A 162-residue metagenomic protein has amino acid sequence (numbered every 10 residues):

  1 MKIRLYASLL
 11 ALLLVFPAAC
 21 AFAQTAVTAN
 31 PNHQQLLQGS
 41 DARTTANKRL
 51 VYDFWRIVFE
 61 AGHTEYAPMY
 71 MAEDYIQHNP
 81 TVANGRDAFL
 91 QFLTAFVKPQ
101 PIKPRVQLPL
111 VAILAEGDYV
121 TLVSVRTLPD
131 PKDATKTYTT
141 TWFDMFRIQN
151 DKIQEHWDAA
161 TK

Functional and structural regions predicted by a protein language model:
M1-L9: Bacterial N-terminal signal peptides that target proteins for export
S8-A18: Bacterial N-terminal signal peptides
F22-E65, M69: Short, low-complexity N-terminal intrinsically disordered segments enriched in polar/charged residues
V51, F89, A115-R126: A short hydrophobic beta-strand element
T64-M69, E73-E116, T135: A solvent-exposed, acidic/Ser-Thr-rich amphipathic alpha-helical stretch
V106-P109, V123, T137-F143: Short, surface-exposed coil-to-beta transition loops
I113-V120, R147-I153: A short, structured loop/turn motif at beta-sheet edges
T139-K162: Short beta-strand edge/turn micro-motifs at domain boundaries
